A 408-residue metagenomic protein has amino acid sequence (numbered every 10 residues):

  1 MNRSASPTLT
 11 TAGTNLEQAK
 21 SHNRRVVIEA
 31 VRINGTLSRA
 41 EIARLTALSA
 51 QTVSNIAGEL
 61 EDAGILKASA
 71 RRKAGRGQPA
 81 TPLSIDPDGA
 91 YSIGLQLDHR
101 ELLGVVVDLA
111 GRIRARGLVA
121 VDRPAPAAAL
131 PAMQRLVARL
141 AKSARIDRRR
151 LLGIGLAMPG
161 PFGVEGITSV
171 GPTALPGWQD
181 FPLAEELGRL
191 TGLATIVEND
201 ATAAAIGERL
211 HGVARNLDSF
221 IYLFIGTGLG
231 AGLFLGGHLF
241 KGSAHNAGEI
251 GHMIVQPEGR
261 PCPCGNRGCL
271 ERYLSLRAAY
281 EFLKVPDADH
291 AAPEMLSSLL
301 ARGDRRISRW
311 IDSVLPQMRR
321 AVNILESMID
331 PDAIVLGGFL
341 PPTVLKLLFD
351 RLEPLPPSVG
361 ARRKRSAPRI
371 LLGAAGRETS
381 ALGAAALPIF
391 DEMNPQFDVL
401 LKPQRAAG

Functional and structural regions predicted by a protein language model:
M1-S69, G75-A120, P124-R149, T191 (+2 more regions): ATP-binding/phosphotransfer module of carbohydrate and carboxylate kinases, centering on a glycine-rich
I33-N34, H211, G226: Short helix-capping/turn signature of helix-turn-helix
A68-S92, T195-F220: Conserved phosphate-binding catalytic cores of ATP/NTP-utilizing and phosphoryl-transfer enzymes
I113-S219, L345-S358: Glycine-rich phosphate-binding loop and adjoining helix at the ATP-binding site of ATP-dependent phosphoryl-transfer
D200, G226, A384: Active-site glycine-centered loops adjacent to acidic/histidine catalytic or metal-binding residues that shape
L217-Y273: Glycine-rich phosphate-binding loop of actin/hexokinase-like ATP-binding domains
